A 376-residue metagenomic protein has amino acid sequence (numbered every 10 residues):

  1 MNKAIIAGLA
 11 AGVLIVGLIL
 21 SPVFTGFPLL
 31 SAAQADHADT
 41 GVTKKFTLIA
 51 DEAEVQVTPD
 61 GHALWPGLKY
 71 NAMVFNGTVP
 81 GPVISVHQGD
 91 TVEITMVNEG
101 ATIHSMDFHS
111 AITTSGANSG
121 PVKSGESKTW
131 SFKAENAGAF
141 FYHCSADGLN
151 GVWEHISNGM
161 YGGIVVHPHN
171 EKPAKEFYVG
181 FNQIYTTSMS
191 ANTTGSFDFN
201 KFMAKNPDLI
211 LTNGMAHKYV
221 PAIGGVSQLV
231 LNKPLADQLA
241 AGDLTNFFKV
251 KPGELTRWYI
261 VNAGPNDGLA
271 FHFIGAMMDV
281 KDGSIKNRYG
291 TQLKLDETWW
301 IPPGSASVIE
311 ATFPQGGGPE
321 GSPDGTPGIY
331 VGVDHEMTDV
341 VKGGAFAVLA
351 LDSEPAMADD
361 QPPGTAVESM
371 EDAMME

Functional and structural regions predicted by a protein language model:
M1-A35: Secretory targeting signatures
F24-T114, E126-S127, A174, S196-T256 (+2 more regions): N-terminal, post-signal-peptide metal-ligating segments of extracellular/periplasmic oxidoreductases, dominated by
F27-D51, G151, H155-F199, A306-E376: Extended terminal and domain-junction accessory segments
A53-V166, N266-P303, G321-L351: Histidine- and aromatic-enriched segments that form or immediately flank copper-ligand environments
T129-F132, T245-F247, Y259, S307-E310 (+1 more regions): Short, well-ordered beta-strand elements within core beta-sheets of diverse protein domains
Q238, M278, I309: A motif-centric signal for short, conserved binding hotspots located in accessible loops or intrinsically disordered
K249-F271: Long, repeat-rich segments with strong aromatic
